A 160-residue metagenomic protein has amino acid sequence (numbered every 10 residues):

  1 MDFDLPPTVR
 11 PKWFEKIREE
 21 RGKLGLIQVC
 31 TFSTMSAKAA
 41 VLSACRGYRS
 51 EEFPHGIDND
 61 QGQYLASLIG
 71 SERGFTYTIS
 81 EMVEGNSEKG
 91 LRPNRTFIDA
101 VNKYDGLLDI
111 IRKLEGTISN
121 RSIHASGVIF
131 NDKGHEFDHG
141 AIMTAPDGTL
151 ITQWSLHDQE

Functional and structural regions predicted by a protein language model:
M1-E160: Alpha-helical scaffold/interaction cores of sigma-54-like transcription cofactors and many family A DNA polymerases
